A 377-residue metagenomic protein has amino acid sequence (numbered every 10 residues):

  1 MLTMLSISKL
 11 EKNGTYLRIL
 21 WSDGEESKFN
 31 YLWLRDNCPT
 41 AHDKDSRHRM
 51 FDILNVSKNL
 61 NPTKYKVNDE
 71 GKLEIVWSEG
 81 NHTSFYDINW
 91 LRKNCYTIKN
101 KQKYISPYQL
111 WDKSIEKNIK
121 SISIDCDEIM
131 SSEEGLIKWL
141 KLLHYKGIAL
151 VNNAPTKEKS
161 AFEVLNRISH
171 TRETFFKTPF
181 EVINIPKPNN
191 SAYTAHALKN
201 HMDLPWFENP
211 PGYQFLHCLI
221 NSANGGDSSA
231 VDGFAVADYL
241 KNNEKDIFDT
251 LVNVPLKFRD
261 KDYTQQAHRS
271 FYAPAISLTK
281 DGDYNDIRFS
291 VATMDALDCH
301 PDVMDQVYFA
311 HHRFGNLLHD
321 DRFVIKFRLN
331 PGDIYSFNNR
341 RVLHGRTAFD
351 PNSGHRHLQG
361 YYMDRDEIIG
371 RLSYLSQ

Functional and structural regions predicted by a protein language model:
M1-S132: Motif-centric detector for short Cys/His coordination patterns
C95-T97, Y104-I148, N153-Q377: Active-site environment of non-heme Fe oxygenases that use a 2-His-1-carboxylate facial triad
